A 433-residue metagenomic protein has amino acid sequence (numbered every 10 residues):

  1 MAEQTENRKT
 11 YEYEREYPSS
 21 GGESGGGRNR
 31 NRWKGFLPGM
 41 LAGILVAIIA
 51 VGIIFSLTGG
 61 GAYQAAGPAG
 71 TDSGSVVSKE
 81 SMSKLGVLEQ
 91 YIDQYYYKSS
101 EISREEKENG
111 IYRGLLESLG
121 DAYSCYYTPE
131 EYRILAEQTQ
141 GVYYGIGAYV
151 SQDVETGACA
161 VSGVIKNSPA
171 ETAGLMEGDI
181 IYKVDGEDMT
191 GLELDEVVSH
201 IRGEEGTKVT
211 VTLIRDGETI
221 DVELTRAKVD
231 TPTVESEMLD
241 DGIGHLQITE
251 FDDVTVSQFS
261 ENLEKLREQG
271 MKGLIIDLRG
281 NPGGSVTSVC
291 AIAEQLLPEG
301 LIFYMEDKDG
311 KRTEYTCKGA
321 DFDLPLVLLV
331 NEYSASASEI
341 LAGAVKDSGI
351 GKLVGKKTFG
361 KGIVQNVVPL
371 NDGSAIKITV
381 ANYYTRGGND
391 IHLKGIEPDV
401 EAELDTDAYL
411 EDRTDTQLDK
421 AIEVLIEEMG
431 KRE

Functional and structural regions predicted by a protein language model:
A2, G26-N29, S162-I165, E171-A173 (+4 more regions): Cleft-lining beta-strand/loop regions that shape enzyme active-site pockets
A2-Q152, M176, K183-V184, M189 (+8 more regions): Intrinsically disordered, Ser/Thr/Pro/Gly-rich linkers and terminal tails that flank and connect PDZ domains
G145-G147, A158, T172: A common structural microfeature
V150-A160: Short, basic/aromatic beta-hairpin or loop at an interaction surface
V154-T156, D240-D241, D323, V380: Residue-level signal for tight coil/turn positions that link beta-strands
Y182-K183, K377: Hydrophobic beta-strand signal
F322-L329, G373-Y383: A polyampholytic, Gly/Pro-enriched intrinsically disordered region
Q365-P369, I376-A408: Conserved P-loop NTPase
